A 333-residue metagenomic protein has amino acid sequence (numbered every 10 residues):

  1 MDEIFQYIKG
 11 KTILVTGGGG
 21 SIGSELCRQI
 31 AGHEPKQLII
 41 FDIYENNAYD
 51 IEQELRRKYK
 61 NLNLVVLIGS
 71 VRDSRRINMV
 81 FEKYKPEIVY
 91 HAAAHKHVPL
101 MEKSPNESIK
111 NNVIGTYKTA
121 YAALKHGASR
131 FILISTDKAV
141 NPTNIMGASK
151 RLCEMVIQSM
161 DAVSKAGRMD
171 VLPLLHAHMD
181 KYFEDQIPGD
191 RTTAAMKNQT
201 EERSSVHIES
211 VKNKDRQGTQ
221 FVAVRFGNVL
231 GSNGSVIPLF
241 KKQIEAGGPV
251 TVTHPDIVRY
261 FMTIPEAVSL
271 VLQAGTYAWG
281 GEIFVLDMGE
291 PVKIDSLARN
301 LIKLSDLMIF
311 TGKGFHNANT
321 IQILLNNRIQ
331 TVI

Functional and structural regions predicted by a protein language model:
M1-K85, I187, A195-N198, R203-H207 (+1 more regions): N-terminal Rossmann/SDR dinucleotide-binding element
V66, S108, F221-V224: Hydrophobic/aromatic anchor residues within beta-strands of the central parallel beta-sheet of Rossmann-like
L67-I68, K110, H254: Conserved residues in the N-terminal Rossmann fold of short-chain dehydrogenase/reductase
R76, K118-A122, F261: Conserved mid-core alpha-helix of short-chain dehydrogenase/reductase
K85, H91, H95-E154, Q158-D161 (+3 more regions): Conserved Rossmann-fold NAD(P)-dependent oxidoreductase catalytic core, especially the SDR/UDP-sugar
M101, R216-N228, L239-M262, E266 (+1 more regions): A conserved pocket-lining segment of Rossmann-fold NAD(P)-dependent short-chain dehydrogenase/reductase
A162-T192, K197-N198, E202, V206-Q217 (+1 more regions): Short mixed-charge
Y277-I333: Mid/C-terminal beta-alpha module of Rossmann-like enzyme folds, strongest in SDR-family dehydrogenases/epimerases
